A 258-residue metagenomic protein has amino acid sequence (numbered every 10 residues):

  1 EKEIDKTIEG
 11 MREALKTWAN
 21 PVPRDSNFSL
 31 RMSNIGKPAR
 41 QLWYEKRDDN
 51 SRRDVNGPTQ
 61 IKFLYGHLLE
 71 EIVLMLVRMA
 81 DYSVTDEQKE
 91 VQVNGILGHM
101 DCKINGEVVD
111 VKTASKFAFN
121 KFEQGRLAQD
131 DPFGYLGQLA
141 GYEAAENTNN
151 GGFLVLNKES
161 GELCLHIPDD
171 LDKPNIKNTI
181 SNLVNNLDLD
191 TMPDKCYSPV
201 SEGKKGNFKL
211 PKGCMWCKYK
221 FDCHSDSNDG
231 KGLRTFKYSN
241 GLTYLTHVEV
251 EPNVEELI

Functional and structural regions predicted by a protein language model:
E1-V108, S115-R126, F133: Metal-dependent nuclease catalytic cores that hydrolyze phosphodiester bonds in DNA/RNA, characterized by
E3, G141, A145-I258: Metal-dependent nuclease catalytic regions and adjoining charged, substrate-binding loops involved in nucleic-acid end
K37, E71, G137-A140, P211-K212: Non-catalytic, well-ordered alpha-helical scaffold segments
E45-K46, K112, L156, K220: Structured loops at beta-to-helix junctions and adjacent beta-edge loops in soluble globular domains
Y82-D190: Mg2+/Mn2+-dependent nuclease catalytic core
